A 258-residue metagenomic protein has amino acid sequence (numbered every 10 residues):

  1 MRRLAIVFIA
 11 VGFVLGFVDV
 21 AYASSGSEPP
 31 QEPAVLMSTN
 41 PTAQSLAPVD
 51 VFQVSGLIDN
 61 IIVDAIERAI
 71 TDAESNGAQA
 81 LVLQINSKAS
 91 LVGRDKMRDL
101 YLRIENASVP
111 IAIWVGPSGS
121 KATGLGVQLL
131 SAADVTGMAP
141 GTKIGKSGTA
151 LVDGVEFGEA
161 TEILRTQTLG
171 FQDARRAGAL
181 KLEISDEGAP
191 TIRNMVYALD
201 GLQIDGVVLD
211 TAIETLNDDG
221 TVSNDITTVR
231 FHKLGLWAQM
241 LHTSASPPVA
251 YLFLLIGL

Functional and structural regions predicted by a protein language model:
M1-L4: Positively charged n-region of N-terminal signal peptides that target proteins for export
I6-F8, G12, F253: Small-residue packing motifs within transmembrane alpha-helices
F13-Y22: C-terminal segment of classical bacterial N-terminal signal peptides
A21-A245: Soluble extramembrane regions of membrane proteins in the secretory/endomembrane system
T243-L258: Core alpha-helical transmembrane segments of integral membrane proteins
